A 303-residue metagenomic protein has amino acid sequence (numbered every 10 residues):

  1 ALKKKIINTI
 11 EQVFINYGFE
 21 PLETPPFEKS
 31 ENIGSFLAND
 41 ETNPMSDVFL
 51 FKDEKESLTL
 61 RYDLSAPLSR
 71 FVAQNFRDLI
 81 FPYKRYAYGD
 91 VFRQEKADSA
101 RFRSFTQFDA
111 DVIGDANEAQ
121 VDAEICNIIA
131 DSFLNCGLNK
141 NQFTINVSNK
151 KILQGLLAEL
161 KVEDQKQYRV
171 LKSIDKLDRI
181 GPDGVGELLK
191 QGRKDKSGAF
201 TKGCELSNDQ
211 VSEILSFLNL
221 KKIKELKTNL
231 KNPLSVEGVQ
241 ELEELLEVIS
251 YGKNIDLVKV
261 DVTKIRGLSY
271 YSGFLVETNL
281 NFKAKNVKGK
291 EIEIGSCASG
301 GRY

Functional and structural regions predicted by a protein language model:
L2-Y17, E28-K29, K55, S65-R77 (+3 more regions): Positively charged, Gly/Ser-enriched RNA/tRNA-binding surfaces
E20-P26: A short beta-strand-loop structural module common to alpha/beta enzyme folds
L22, N146, V258-D261: General small-molecule cofactor/ligand-binding pocket signal
P26-L58, R101: Polyanion/phosphate-binding surface patch
T42-D53, L160-Q191, L280, A284: Acidic, His- and aromatic-enriched active-site or binding-groove loops in soluble protein domains that engage sugars
I80: Phosphate/dinucleotide-binding and metal-coordinating scaffold of catalytic cores in nucleotide-dependent enzymes
N135, E159-L160: Charged, amphipathic alpha-helical linkers/stalks
T144-G155, K161: Glycine-rich, mobile lid/loop segments that gate access to catalytic sites or pores
